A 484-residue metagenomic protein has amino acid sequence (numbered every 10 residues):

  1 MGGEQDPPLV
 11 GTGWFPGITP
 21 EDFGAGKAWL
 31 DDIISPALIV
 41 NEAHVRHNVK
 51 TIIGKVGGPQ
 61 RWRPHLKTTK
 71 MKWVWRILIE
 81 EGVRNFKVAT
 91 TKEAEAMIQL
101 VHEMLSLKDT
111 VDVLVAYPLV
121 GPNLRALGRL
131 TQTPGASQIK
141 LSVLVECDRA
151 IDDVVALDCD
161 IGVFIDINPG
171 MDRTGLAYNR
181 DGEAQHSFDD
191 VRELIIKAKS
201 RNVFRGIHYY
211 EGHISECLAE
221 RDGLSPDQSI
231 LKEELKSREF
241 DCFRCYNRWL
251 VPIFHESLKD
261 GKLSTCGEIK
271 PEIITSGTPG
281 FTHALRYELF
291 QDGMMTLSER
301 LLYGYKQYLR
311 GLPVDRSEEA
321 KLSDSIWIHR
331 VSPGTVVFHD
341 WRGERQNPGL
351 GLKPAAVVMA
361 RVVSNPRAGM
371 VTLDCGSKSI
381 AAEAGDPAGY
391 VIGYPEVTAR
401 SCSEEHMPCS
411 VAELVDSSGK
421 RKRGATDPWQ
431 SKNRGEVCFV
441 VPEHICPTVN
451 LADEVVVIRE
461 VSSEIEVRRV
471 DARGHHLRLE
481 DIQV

Functional and structural regions predicted by a protein language model:
M1-T133, R421, R469-V484: A charged N-terminal "starter" segment
W14, P20, Q346-L350, D386-E396: Short, surface-exposed loop/helix-turn segments at secondary-structure junctions that function as lids/hinges flanking
V45, K67, M97, I165 (+5 more regions): Conserved, mostly hydrophobic/aromatic
H65-G223, K262: Active-site-proximal beta-alpha core segment in soluble small-molecule metabolic enzymes
G162, P169-R342: Active-site loop/helix belt of alpha/beta enzymes
L352-M359: Short coil-to-beta-strand transition motifs
N365-V484: C-terminal accessory subdomain/extension
